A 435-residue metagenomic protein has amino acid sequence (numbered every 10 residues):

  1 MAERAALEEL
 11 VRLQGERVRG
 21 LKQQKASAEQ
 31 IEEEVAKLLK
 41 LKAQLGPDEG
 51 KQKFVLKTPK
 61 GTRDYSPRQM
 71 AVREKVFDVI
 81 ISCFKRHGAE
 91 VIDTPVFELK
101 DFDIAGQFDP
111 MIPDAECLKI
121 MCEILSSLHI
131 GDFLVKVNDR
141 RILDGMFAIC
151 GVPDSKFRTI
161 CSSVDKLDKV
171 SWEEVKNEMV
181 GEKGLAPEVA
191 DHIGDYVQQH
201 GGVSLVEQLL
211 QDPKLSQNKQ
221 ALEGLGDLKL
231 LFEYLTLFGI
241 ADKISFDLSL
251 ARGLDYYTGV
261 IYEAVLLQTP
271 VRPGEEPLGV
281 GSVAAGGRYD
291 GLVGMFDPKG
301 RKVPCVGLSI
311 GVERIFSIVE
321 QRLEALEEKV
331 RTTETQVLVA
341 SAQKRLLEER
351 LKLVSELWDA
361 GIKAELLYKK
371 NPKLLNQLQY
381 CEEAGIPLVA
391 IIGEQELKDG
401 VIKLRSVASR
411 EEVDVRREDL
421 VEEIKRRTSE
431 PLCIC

Functional and structural regions predicted by a protein language model:
M1-A2, A6-V72, P153, E173: Auxiliary tRNA-acceptor-end handling modules of aminoacyl-tRNA synthetases
V18-K22, C122, D144, K176: Amphipathic alpha-helical segments within well-ordered protein domains
E29-E32, I112, F133: Short, solvent-exposed positions on alpha-helices
E34, F97, N138, I160 (+2 more regions): Residue-level "edge-of-site" marker
K42-D101, A115-E116, G131-K136, R141: TRNA-binding/sensing appendages of the translation machinery
R68-Q69, S163, L266: Extended, non-catalytic structural segments that build the interaction scaffolds of large macromolecular assemblies
V72-G88, E98-L99, D103-I130, W172-C435: Positively charged, Gly/Ser-enriched RNA/tRNA-binding surfaces
V135-G181: Short terminal or interdomain "cap/linker" segment that borders an active site or interface and mediates
